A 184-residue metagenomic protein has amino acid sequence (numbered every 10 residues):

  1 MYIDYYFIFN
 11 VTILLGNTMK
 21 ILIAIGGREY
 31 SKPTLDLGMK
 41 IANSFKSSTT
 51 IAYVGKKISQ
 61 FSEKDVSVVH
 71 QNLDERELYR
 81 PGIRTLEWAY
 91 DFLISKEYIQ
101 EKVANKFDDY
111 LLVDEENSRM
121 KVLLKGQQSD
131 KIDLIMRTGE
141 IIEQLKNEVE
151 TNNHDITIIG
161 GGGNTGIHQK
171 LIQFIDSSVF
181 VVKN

Functional and structural regions predicted by a protein language model:
I3-T18: Short, Lys/Arg-enriched N-terminal segments with co-localized hydrophobic residues within the first ~10-30 amino acids
L14-G16, I94-T157: Structural beta-alpha unit
L15-R84, W88-K102, F174, K183: Small/aliphatic-rich secondary-structure junction motif
G26-G27, R137, G163: Structured loop/turn residues at secondary-structure junctions
A52, D133-R137, F180: General small-molecule cofactor/ligand-binding pocket signal
I142-N184: Gly/Ser-rich helix-loop-strand patches that form or flank binding pockets for ribonucleotide-derived cofactors
